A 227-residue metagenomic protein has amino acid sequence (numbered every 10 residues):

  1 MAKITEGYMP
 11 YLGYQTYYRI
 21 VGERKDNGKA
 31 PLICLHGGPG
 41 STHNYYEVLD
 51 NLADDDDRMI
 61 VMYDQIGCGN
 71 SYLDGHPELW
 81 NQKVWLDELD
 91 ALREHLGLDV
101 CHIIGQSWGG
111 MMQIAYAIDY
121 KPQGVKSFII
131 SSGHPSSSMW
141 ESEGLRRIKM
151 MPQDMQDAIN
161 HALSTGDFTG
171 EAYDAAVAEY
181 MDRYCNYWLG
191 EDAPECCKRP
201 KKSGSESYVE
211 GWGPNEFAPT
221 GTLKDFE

Functional and structural regions predicted by a protein language model:
M1-M9: A domain-start/cap signature at the N-terminus of enzymes
Y8, L12-E78: Conserved HGGG/HGGXW glycine-rich cap/lid loop of the alpha/beta-hydrolase fold
D26-N27, L96-D99, F226: Glycine-rich phosphate-binding loop signature in dinucleotide/nucleotide-binding domains
L52-D55, Q123, K224-E227: Short, conserved loop/helix-junction motifs that constitute active-site signature segments in enzyme catalytic cores
V61-W108: Active-site loop/oxyanion-hole signature of alpha/beta-hydrolase fold enzymes
D99-E143: Conserved hydrolase catalytic core segment
K126-D167: Flexible "cap/lid" loop of the alpha/beta hydrolase fold
N160-D225: Alpha/beta-hydrolase
